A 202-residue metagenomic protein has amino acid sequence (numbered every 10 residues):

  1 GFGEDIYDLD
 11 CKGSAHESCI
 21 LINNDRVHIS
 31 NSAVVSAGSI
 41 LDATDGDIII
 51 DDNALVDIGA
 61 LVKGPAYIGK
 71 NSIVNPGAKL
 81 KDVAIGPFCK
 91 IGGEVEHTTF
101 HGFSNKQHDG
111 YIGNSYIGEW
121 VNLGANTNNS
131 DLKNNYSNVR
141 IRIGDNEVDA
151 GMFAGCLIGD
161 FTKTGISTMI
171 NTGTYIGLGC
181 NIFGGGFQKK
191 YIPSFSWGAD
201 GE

Functional and structural regions predicted by a protein language model:
G1-R26, S32, G185-E202: Terminal amphipathic alpha-helical/low-complexity segments used for targeting or macromolecular assembly
G3-D8, A15, D25, I29-V35 (+2 more regions): Short, charged N-terminal helix-start/capping segments
I6, K12, S18-L21, S39 (+3 more regions): Generic preference for hydrophobic/aromatic residues in regular secondary structure cores
S14, A54, S72, G102-F103: Short Cys/His-rich Zn2+-coordinating modules
H28, I49, L157: ABC ATPase A-loop
A37-S39, T44-N71, P76-G77, D82 (+1 more regions): Glycine-rich phosphate/diphosphate-binding loop of Rossmann-like nucleotide-binding domains
K70, P76-G77, D82-E202: Glycine-rich hexapeptide-repeat left-handed beta-helix
